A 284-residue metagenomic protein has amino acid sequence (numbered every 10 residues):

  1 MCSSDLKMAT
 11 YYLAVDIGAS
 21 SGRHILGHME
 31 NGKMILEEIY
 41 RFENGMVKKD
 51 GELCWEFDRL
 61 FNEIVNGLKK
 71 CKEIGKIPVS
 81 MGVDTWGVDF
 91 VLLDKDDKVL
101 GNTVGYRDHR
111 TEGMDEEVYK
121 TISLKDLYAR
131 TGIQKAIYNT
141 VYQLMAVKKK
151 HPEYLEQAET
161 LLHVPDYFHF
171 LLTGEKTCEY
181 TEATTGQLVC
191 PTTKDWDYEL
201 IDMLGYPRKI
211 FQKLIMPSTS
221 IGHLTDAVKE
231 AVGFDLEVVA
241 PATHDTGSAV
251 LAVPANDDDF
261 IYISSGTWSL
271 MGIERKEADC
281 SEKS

Functional and structural regions predicted by a protein language model:
M1-L6, I210, S281-S284: Short, intrinsically disordered, charge-balanced linker/junction segments flanking boundaries in proteins
S4-N102, A129, Q157, K229-V239: N-terminal glycine/serine-rich phosphate-binding loop of ATP-dependent small-molecule kinases, especially carbohydrate
I17-A19, L127-T246: Gly/Ser/Thr-rich active-site cleft segment
L36-Y40, P217-A231, K276, C280-S284: Acidic-glycine-rich active-site phosphate/pyrophosphate-binding loop
E56, M81, D108, V147 (+1 more regions): Residue-level signal for inorganic ion chemistry
F61-K69, L144, H244-S248: Short, hydrophobic/amphipathic alpha-helical packing segments that form internal helix faces or helix-helix interfaces
N66-C71, A146, K150, V253: A generic secondary-structure signal
F90-K95, V99-E117, A158, L162-D197 (+1 more regions): Glycine-rich phosphate-binding loop of actin/hexokinase-like ATP-binding domains
